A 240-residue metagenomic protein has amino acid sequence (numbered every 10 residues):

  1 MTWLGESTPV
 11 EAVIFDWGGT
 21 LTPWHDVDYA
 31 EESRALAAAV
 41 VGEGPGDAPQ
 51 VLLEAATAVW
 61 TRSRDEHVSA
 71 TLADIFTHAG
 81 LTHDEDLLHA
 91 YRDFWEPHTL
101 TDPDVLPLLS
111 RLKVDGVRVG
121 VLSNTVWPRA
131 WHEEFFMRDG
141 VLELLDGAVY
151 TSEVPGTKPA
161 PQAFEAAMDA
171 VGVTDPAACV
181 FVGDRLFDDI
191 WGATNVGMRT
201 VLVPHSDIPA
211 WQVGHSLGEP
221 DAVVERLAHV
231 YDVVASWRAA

Functional and structural regions predicted by a protein language model:
M1-F15, V27, G42-D47, L106 (+2 more regions): Asp-based, Mg2+/Mn2+-dependent phosphohydrolase catalytic module
T2-D115, P128-A130: N-terminal helical cap/lid subdomain that shapes the substrate entry/recognition surface in HAD-like hydrolases
